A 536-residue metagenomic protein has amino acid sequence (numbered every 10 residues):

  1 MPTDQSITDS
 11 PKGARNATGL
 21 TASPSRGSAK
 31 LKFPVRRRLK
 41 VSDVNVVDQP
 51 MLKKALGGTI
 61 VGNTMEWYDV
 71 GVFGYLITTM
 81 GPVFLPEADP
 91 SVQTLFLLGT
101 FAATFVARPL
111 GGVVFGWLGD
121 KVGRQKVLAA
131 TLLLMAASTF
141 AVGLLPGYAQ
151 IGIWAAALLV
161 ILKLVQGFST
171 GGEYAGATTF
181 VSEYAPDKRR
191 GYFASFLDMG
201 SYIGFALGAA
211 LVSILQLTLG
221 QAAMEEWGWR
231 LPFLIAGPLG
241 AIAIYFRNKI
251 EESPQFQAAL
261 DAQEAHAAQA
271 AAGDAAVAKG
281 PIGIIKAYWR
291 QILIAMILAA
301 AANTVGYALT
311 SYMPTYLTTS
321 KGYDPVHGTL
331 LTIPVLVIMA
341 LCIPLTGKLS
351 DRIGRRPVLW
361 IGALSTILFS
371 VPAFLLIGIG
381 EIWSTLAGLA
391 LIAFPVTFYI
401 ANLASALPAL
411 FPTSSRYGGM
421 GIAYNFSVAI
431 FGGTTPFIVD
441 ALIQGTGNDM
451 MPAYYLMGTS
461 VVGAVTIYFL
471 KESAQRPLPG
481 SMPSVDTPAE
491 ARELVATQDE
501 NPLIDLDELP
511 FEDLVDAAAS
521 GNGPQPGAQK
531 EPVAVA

Functional and structural regions predicted by a protein language model:
G74, Y288-M339, G432-P436: Extracytoplasmic gate region of multi-pass secondary transporters
I77-L110, A157: Extracellular/periplasmic helix-loop-helix junction of adjacent transmembrane segments in MFS-like secondary
P86, L133-G152, L364-G380: C-terminal ends and interior cores of transmembrane alpha-helices in multi-pass membrane transporters/permeases
G112-R124, I343-R355: Helix-to-loop junctions at the C-terminal end of transmembrane segments in multipass secondary transporters
K121-L133, R352-A363: Cytoplasmic membrane-interface "Motif A"-like loop-to-helix N-cap segments of 12-TM Major Facilitator Superfamily
Y192-Q216, L239, A423-T435: Glycine-rich segments within core transmembrane alpha-helices of 12-TM secondary carriers
A243-I250, G458-T487: Multi-pass alpha-helical transporter architecture, strongest for 12-TM Major Facilitator/SLC carriers used
R356-L403: C-terminal transmembrane helical hairpin of 12-TM major facilitator-type secondary transporters
